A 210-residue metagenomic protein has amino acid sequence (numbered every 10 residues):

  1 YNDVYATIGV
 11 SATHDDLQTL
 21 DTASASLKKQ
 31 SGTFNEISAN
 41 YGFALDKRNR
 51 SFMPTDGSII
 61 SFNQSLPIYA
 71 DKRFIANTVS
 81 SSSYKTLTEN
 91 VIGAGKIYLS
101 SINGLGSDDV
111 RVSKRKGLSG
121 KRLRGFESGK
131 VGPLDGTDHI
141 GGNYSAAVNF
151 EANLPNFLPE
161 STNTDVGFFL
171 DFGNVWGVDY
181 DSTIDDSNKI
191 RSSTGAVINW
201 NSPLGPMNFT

Functional and structural regions predicted by a protein language model:
Y1-D3, T88, W200-L204: A generic beta-sheet turn/junction motif
Y1-T13, F34: N-proximal accessory regions
V4, A152-P155, A196-N201: Short basic/hydrophobic patches in alpha-helices and adjacent helix-turn junctions that form amphipathic surface motifs
Y5-T7, F52, I92, P206-N208: Membrane-spanning beta-strand positions in outer-membrane beta-barrel proteins
H14-T164, F168-F172, W176-V178: C-terminal outer-membrane beta-barrel translocator/porin domains of Gram-negative envelope proteins and their
D179-T210: C-terminal beta-signal and terminal closure region of outer-membrane beta-barrel proteins
